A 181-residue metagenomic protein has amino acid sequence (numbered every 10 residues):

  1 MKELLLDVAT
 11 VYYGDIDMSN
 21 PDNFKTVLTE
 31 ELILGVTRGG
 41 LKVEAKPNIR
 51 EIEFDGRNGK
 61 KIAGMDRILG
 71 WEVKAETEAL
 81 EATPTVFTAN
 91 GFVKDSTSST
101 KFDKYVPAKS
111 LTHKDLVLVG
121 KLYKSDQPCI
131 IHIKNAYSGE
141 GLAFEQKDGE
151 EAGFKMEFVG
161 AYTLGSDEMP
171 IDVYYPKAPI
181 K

Functional and structural regions predicted by a protein language model:
M1-F87, N135-G153: Solvent-exposed edge beta-strands and adjacent loop segments that serve as assembly or binding interfaces
V11, L116-L118, V173: Hydrophobic beta-strand residues in large extracellular and virion-surface proteins
G14-D15, T26, G56, K94 (+5 more regions): Intrinsically disordered, low-complexity regions enriched in small/polar residues
D22, T100, S166-E168: Intrinsic-disorder/low-complexity loop/linker signature
E31-G35, N90, S96, G160: Broad hydrophobic/π-residue packing in well-ordered secondary structure
K74-E78, D115-V119, K155-V159: Beta-strand secondary-structure signal
P84-I133: Short helix-loop boundary/capping segments
P128-K181: Mixed-charge, glycine-accented linear interaction segment located at domain edges/termini
